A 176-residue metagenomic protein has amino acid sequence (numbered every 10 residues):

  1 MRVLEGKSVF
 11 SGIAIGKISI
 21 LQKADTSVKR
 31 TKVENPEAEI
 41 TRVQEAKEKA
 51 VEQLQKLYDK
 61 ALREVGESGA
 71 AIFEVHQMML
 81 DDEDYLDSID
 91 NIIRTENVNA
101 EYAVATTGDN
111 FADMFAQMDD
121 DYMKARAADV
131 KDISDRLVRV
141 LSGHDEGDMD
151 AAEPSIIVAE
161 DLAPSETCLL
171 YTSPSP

Functional and structural regions predicted by a protein language model:
M1-S173: Non-catalytic, soluble scaffold/interaction modules
